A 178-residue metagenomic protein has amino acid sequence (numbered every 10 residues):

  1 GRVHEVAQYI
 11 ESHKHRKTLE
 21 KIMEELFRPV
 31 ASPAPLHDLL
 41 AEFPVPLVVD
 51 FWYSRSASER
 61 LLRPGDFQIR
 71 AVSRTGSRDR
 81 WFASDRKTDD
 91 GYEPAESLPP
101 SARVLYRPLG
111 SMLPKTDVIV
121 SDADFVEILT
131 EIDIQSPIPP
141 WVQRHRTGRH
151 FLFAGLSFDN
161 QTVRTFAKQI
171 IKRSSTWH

Functional and structural regions predicted by a protein language model:
G1-H178: SIR2/sirtuin NAD+-dependent deacylase catalytic core
